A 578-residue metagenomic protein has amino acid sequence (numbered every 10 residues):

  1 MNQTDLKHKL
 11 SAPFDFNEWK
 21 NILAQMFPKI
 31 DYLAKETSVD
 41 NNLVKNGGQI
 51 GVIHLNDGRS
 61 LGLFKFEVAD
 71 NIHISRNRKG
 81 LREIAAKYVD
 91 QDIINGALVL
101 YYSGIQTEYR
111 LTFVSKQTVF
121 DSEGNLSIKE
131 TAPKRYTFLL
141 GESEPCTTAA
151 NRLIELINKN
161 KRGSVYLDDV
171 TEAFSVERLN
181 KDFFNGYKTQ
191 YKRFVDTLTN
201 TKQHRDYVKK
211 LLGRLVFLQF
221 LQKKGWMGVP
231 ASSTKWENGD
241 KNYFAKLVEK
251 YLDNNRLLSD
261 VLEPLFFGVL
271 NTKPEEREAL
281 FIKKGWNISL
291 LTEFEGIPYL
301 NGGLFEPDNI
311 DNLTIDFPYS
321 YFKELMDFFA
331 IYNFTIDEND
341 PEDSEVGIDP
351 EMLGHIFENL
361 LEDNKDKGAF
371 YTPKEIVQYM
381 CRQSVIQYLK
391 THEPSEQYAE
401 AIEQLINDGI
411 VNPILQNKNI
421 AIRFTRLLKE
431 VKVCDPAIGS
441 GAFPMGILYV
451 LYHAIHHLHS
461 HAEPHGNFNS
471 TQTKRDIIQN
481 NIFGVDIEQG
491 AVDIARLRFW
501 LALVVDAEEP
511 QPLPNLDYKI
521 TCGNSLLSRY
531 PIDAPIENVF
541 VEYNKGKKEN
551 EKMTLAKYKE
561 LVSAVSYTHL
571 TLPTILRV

Functional and structural regions predicted by a protein language model:
N2-I22, K29-I30, K35-I53, N71 (+4 more regions): Preference for the N-terminal adenyl/adenosyl cofactor-binding alpha/beta module
V52-G80: Active-site ExK catalytic segment of metal-dependent nucleases
F174, N200-K202, W226-G228, K365-K367 (+5 more regions): Short, polar/flexible loop-turn hinges at active-site or ligand-entry regions and domain interfaces
A231, E393-I420, L451-N480, L503-Y518: Flexible phosphate/Mg2+-sensing switch loops adjacent to catalytic phosphate-binding sites
Q479-I482, L516-D533: P-loop NTPase motor core
A495: Conserved SAM-binding loop
S525-Y567: Short, exposed interaction patches on small structured surface elements
T568-T574: Conserved small/polar residues in nucleotide/adenosyl-binding loops
